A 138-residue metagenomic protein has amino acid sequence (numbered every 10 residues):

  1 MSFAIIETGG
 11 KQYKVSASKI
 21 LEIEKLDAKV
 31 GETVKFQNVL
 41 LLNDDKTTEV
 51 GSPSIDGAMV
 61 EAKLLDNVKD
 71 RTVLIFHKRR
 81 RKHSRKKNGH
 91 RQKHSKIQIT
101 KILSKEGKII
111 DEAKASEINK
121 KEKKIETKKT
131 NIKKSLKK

Functional and structural regions predicted by a protein language model:
S2, K137-K138: Short hydrophobic/aromatic patches at helix-to-coil boundaries
S2-G9, K14-K124: Structured, basic alpha/beta domains of bacterial-type, RNA-associated proteins
E126-T127, N131-L136: Low-complexity, polybasic segments enriched for Lys interleaved with small residues
